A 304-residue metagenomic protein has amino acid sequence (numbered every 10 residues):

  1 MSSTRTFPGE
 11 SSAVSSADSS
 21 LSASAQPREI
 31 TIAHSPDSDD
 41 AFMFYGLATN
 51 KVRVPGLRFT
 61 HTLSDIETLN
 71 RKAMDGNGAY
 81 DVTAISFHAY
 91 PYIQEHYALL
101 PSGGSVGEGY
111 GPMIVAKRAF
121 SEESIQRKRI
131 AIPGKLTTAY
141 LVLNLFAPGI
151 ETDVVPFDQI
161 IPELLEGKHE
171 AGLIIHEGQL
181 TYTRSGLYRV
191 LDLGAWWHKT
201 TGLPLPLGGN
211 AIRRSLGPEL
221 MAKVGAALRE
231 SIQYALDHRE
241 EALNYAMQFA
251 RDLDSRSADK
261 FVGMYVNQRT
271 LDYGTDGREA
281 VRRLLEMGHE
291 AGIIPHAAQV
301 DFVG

Functional and structural regions predicted by a protein language model:
A25, E29-T49, P112-A171, I175-E177 (+1 more regions): Bilobed "Venus flytrap"/periplasmic-binding protein-like clamshell domains and structurally analogous long
I30-T31, H96-G104, R129: A structural signal for short loop-to-beta-strand junctions that line the ligand-binding cleft of periplasmic/secreted
V52-L63, F146-Q159, I294-V300: A local structural motif
D65-E67, D75-P91, P156-F157, I174-L180: Beta->alpha turn/N-cap motifs
K72-G76, L164-L165, V224, G288: Hydrophobic residues within well-ordered alpha-helices
L99-E122, L145, H198-S215: Hydrophobic/proline-rich hinge and linker segments of small-molecule sensing/allosteric domains, predominantly
D158-Q248: Pocket-lining segment of extracytoplasmic ligand-binding domains
G217-M287: Secondary-structure end/capping motifs
